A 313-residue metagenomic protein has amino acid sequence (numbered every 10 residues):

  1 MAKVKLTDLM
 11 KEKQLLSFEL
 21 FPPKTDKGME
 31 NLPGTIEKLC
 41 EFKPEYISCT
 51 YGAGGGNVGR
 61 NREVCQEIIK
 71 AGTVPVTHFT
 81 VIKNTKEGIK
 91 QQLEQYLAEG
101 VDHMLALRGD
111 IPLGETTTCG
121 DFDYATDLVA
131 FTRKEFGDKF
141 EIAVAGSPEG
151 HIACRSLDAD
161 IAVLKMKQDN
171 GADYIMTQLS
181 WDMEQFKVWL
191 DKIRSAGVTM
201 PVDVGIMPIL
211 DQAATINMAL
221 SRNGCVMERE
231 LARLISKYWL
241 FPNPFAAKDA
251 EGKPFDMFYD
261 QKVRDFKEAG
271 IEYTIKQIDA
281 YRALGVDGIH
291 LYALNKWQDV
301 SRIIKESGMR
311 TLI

Functional and structural regions predicted by a protein language model:
M1-Y46: Conserved N-terminal beta1-alpha1 strand-loop-helix module at the mouth
A2-T7, K27-M29, G55-Q66, T85-Q91 (+4 more regions): Active-site-adjacent beta->alpha loops and helix N-cap segments on the catalytic face of soluble alpha/beta enzymes
L9, G120-S147, S195-I271, K276 (+1 more regions): Active-site pocket-lining/capping segments in soluble small-molecule metabolic enzymes
E12-L15, K43-Y46, A71-P75, G100-D102 (+4 more regions): Short, well-ordered coil/turn segments that N-cap beta-strands
L15-N31, A53, P75-E87, E141-A159 (+1 more regions): Active-site mouth loops of central-metabolism enzymes
E19, I47, Y96, K167 (+3 more regions): Conserved, mostly hydrophobic/aromatic
L20-P23, T50-G54, H78-N84, G109-I111 (+4 more regions): Active-site beta-loop-alpha junctions enriched in small/polar residues
T25-L39, N61, K86-L93, R155-M166 (+1 more regions): Short, acidic/polar
